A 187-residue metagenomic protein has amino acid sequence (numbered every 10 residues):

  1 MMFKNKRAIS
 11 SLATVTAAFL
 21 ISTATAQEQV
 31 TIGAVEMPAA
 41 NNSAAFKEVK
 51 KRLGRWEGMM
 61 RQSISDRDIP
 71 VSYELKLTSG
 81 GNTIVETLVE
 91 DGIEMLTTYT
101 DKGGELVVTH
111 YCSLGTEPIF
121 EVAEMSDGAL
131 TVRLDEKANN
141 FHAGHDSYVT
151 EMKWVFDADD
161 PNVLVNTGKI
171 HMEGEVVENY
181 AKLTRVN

Functional and structural regions predicted by a protein language model:
M2-A13: Bacterial N-terminal signal peptides that target proteins for export
L12-L20: Bacterial N-terminal signal peptides
A24-E28: Boundary at the C-terminal end of the N-terminal hydrophobic targeting segment
V30-T31, P38, V163-N187: Edge beta-strand at a domain terminus
A40-R55: N-terminal helix-cap/turn-to-beta initiation motif at the start of protein domains
I69-G103: N-terminal glycine/threonine-rich, aromatic-flanked beta-hairpin/loop signature
K76-G81, T100-E105, V122-L130, V155-N162 (+1 more regions): A short, structured loop/turn motif at beta-sheet edges
G92-A123: Helix-adjacent hinge/juxtasegments
